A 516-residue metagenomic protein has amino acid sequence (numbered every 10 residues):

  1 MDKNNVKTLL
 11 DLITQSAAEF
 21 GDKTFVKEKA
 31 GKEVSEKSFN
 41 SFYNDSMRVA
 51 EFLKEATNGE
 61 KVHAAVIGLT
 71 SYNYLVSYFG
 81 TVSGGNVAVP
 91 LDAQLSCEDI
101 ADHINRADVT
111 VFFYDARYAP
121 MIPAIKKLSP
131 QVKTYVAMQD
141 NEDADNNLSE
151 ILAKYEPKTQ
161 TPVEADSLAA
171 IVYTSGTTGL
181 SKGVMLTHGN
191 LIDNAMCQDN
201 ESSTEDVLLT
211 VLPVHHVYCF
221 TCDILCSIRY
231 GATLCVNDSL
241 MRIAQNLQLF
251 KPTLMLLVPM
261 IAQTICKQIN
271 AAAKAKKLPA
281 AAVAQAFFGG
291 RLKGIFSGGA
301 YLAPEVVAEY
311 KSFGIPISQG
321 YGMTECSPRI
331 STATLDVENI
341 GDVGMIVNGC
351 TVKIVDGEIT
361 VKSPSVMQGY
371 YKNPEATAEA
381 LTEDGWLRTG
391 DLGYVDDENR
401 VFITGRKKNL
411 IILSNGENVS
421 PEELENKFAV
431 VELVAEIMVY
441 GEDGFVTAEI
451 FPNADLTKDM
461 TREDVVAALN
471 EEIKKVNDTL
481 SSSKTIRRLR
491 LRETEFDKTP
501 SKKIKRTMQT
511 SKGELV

Functional and structural regions predicted by a protein language model:
G21-T24, A137, Y155-Y173, L180 (+1 more regions): Conserved pre-ATP/AMP-binding loop-to-beta segment of ANL
S35, A119-A165, I269-A286: ANL superfamily adenylate-forming
S35, A50-L95: Conserved AMP-binding/adenylate-forming
E36-N40, A169-A195: Conserved AMP-binding A3 loop
T174, I346, K353-I354, E358-L413 (+2 more regions): Conserved ATP-binding/catalytic segment of the ANL
I192-V207, V214-V283, R291: Conserved AMP-binding/adenylation subdomain of ANL enzymes
T253-L257, I265-E338, A435: Gly/Ser/Thr-rich phosphate-binding loop
L433-M438, G444, K474-V516: Conserved C-terminal "lid"/linker of ANL adenylate-forming enzymes
